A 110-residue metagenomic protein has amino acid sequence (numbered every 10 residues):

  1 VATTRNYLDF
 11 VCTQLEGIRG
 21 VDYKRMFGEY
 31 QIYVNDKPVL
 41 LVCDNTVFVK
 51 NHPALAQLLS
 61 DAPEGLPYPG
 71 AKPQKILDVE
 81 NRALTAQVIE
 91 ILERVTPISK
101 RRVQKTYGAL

Functional and structural regions predicted by a protein language model:
V1-L110: Charge-dense, helix-prone N-terminal extensions
